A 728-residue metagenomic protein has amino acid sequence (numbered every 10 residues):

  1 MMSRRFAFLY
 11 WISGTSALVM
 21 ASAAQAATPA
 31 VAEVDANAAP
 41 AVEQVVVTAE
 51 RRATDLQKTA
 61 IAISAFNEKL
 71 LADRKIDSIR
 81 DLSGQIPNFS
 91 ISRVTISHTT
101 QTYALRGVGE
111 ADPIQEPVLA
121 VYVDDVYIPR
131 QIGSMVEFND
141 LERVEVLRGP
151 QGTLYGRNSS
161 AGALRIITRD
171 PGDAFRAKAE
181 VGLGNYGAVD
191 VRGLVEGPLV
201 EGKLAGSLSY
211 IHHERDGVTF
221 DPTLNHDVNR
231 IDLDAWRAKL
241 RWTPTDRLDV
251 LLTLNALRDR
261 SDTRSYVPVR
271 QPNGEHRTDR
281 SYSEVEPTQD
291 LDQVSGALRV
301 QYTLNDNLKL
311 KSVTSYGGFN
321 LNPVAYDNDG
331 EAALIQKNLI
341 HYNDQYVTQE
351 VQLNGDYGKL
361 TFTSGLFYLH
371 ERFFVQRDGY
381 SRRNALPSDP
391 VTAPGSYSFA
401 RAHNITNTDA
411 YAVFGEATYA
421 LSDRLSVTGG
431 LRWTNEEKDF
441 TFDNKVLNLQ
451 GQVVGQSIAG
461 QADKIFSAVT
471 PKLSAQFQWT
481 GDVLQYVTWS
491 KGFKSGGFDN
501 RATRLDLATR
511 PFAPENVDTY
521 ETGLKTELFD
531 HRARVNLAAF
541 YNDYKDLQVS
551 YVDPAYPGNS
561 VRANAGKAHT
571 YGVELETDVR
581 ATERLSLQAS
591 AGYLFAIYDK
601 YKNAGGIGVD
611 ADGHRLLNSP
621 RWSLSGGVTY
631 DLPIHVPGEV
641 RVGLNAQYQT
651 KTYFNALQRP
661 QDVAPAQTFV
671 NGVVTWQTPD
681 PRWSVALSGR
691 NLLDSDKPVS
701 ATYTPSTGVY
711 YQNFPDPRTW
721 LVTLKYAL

Functional and structural regions predicted by a protein language model:
M1-I76, R80-I86, D246: N-terminal Sec signal peptide and the immediately downstream disordered periplasmic leader that contains the TonB box
E110, I114, L119, D124-P150: Short acidic/polar hinge/loop motifs at secondary-structure boundaries that mediate gating or recognition
P117-V118, R130, N139-E142, T153-P222 (+7 more regions): Outer-membrane beta-barrel translocator/receptor signature
G172-A174, G182, L194-V285, F319-L334 (+4 more regions): Periplasmic-side early beta-strands and strand-to-turn transitions of outer-membrane beta-barrels
A297-T303, K309-D327, Q478-K494, P511-Y571 (+4 more regions): Membrane-embedded beta-barrel scaffold of Gram-negative outer-membrane proteins
L334-G355, T392-S396, A400-A402, T406 (+9 more regions): Outer membrane beta-barrel strand-and-loop segments of large Gram-negative receptors, especially TonB-dependent
T361-T363, A420-V427, N435, Y541-D543 (+2 more regions): Gram-negative outer-membrane beta-barrel transporters
D543, Q647-N655, W676-L728: C-terminal beta-signal and adjacent terminal beta-strands/loops of Gram-negative outer-membrane beta-barrel proteins
